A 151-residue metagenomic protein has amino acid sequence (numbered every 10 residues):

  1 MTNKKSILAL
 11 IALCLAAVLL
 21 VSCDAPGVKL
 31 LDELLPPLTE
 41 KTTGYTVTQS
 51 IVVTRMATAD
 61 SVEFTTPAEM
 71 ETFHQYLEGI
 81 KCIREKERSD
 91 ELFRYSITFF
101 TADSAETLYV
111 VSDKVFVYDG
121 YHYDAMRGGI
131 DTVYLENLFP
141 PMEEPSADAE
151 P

Functional and structural regions predicted by a protein language model:
M1-V21: Sec-dependent bacterial lipoprotein signal peptides
K5-S6, S22-P151: Function-determining sites in protein domains
